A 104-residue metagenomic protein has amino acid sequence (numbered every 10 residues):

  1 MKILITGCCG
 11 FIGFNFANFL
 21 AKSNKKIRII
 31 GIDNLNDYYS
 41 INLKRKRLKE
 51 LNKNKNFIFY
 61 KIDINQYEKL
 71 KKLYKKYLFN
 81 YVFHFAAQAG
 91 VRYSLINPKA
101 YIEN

Functional and structural regions predicted by a protein language model:
M1-N104: N-terminal Rossmann-like NAD(P)+-binding domain of SDR-like oxidoreductases, especially those catalyzing
